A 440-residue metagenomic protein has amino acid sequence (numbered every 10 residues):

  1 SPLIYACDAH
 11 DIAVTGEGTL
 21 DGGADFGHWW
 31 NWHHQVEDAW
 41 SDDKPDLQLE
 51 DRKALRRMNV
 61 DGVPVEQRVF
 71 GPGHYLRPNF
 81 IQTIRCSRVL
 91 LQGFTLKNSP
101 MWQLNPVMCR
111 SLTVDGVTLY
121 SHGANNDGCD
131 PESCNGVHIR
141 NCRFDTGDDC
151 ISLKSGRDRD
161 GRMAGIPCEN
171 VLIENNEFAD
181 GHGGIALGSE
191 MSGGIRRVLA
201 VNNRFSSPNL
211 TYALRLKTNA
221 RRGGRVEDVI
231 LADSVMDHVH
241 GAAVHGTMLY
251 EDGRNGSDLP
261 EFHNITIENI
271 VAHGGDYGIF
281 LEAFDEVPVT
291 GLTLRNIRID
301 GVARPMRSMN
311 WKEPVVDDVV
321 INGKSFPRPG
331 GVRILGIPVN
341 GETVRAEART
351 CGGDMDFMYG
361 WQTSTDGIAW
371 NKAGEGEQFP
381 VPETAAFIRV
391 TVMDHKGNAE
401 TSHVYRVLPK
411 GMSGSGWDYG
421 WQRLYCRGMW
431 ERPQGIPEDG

Functional and structural regions predicted by a protein language model:
S1-P327: Extracellular/periplasmic carbohydrate-active domains that bind, remodel, or depolymerize complex polysaccharides
P327-G440: Ser/Thr/Pro/Gly-rich low-complexity disordered regions
